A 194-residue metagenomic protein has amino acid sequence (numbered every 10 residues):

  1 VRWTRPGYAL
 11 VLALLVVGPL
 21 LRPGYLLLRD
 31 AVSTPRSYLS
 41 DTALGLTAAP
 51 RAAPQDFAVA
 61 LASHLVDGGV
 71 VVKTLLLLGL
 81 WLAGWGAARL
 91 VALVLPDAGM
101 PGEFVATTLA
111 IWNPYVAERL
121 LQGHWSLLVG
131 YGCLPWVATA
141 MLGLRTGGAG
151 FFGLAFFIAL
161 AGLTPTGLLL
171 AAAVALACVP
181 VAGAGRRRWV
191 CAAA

Functional and structural regions predicted by a protein language model:
V1-T4: Actinobacteria-biased recognition of intrinsically disordered, low-complexity terminal regions
G7-A13, R186-A194: Hydrophobic alpha-helical membrane-interfacial segments at the cytosolic entry of transmembrane helices
L10-W85, T108, W112-Y131: Membrane-interface coil-to-helix junctions
L15, G84-L93, P101-A182, C191-A193: Membrane-embedded helix bundles of polyisoprenyl
L65-V66, V94-P96: A broad structural signal for alpha-helix termini and local helix breaks/kinks
D67, G183-G185: Residues that cap or delimit alpha-helices
K73-T74, L95-M100: Alpha-helical transmembrane segments with an aromatic anchor "belt"
